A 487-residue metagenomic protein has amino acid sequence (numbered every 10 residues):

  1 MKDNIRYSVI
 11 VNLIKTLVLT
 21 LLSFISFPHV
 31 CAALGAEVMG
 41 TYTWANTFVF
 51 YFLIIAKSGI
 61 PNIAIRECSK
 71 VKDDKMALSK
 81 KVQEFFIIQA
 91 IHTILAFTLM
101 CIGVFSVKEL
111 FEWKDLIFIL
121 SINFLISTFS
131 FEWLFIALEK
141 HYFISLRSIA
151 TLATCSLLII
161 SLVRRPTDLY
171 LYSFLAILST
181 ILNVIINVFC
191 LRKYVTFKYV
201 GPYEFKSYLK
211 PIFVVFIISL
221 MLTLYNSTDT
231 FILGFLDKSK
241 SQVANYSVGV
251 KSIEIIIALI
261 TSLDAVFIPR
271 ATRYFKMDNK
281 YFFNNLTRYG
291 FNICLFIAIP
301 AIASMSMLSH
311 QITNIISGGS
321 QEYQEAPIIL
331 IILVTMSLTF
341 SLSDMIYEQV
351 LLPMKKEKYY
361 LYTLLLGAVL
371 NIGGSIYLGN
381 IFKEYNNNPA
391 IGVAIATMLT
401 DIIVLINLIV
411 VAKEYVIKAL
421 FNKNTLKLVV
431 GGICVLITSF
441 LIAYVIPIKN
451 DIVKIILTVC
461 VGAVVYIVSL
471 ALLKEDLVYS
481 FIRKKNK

Functional and structural regions predicted by a protein language model:
M1-K2, S145, L169-A176, I185-S227 (+4 more regions): Interhelical loop/hinge segments that connect adjacent transmembrane helices in multipass membrane
M1-S23, M76, P202-I218, R288 (+3 more regions): N-terminal membrane topogenesis motif
D3-N62, F97, C101, L152 (+4 more regions): Signature of the first transmembrane helix
C31-M39, E109-F111, L138-Y142, L146-V184 (+4 more regions): Membrane-interface helix-loop junctions in multi-pass transport and translocation proteins
K57-D73, I253-F291, D344-L352: Helix-loop junctions and terminal segments of transmembrane helices in multi-pass membrane transport/translocation
V104-L120, K240, M305-L338, L342 (+2 more regions): Interfacial segments at transmembrane-helix termini and the short loops linking adjacent helices
L125-S148, T335-L366, E414: Membrane-interface junctions at transmembrane-helix termini in multi-pass inner-membrane proteins
K238, A419-N424, S439-K487: Membrane-proximal transmembrane or re-entrant/amphipathic helices at the cytosolic face
